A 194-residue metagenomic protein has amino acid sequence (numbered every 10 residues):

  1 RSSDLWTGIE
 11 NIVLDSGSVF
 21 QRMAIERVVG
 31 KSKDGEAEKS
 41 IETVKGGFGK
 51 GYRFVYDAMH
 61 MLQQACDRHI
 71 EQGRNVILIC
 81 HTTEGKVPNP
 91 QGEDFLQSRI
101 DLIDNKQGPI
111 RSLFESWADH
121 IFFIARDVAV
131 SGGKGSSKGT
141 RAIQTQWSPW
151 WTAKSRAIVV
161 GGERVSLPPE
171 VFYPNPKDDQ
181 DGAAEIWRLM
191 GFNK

Functional and structural regions predicted by a protein language model:
L5-G8: Glycine-rich phosphate-binding loop signature in dinucleotide/nucleotide-binding domains
N11: Hydrophobic "anchor" residues on beta-strands that sit immediately upstream of conserved functional sites
S18-S112: P-loop NTPase motor core
G85-K194: Conserved GTP-binding G-domain of TRAFAC-class P-loop NTPases and closely related GTPase folds
